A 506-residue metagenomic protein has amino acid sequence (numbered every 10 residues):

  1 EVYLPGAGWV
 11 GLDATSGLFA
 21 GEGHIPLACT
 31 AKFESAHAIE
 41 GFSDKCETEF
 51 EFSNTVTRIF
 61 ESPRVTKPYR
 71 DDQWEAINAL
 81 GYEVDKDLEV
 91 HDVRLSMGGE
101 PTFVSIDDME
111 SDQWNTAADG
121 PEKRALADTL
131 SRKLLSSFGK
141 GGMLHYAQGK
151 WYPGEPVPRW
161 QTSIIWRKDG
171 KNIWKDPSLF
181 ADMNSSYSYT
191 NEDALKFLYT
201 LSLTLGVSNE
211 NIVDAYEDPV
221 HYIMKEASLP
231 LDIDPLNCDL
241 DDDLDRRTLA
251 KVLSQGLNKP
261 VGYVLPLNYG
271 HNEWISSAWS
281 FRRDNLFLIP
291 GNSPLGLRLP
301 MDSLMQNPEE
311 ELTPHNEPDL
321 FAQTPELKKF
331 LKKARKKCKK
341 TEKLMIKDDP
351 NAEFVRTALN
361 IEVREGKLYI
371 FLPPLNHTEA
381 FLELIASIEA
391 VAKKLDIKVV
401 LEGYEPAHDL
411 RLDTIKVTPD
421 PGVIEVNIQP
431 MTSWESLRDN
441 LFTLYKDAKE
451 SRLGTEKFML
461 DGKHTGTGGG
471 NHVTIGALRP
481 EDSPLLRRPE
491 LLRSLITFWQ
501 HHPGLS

Functional and structural regions predicted by a protein language model:
V2-D413, T418: Mixed-charge, low-complexity segments
L4-G21, S433-D447, A477-P503: Helical (often loop-to-helix) elements that flank the catalytic cores of nucleotide-handling enzymes
P5, T15-G17, P373-L375, E402-A407 (+4 more regions): An acidic- and aromatic-residue-enriched active-site/binding cleft used to recognize and process polar
P156-I165, R411-E425, L460-R479: Histidine-centered divalent-metal-coordination microenvironment in nucleic-acid enzymes
A380, L384, A390, T414 (+4 more regions): Extracellular/secreted glycoprotein ectodomains characterized by long, lumenal stretches of O-glycosylated
A380-K394, T465-P480: Hydrophobic/aromatic-rich, well-ordered segments within soluble, folded domains that form packed cores
D396-L401, L453-K457, D461, T497-S506: Flexible helix-coil linker/hinge segments at domain or subdomain boundaries
D413, D420, I424-N427, T432-S451 (+1 more regions): Well-ordered mid-protein domain cores that form the structural environment of catalytic cofactors
